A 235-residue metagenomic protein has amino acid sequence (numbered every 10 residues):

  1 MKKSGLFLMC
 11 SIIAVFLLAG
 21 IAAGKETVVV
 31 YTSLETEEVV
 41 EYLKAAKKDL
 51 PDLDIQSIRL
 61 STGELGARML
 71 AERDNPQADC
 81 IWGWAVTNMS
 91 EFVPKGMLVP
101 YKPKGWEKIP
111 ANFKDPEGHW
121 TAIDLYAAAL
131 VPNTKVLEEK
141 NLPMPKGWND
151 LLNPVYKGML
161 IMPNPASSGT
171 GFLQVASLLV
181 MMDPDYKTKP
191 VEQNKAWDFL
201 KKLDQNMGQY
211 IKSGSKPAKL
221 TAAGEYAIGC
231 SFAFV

Functional and structural regions predicted by a protein language model:
M1-M9: Bacterial N-terminal signal peptides that target proteins for export
M9-A19: Bacterial N-terminal signal peptides
A22-G24: Boundary at the C-terminal end of the N-terminal hydrophobic targeting segment
T27-V29, D54-I55, Q77-D79, G224-A227: Short active-site oxyanion
V28-I58, L130: Short, polar/charged alpha-helical segment
S33-V40, G63, Q77-A223: Extracytoplasmic ligand-binding site segments that recognize negatively charged/polar headgroups
A67-N75: Short, well-structured alpha-helical segments in soluble
A222, A227-V235: C-terminal lobe and pocket-closing loops of periplasmic/extracytoplasmic Venus-flytrap solute-binding proteins
